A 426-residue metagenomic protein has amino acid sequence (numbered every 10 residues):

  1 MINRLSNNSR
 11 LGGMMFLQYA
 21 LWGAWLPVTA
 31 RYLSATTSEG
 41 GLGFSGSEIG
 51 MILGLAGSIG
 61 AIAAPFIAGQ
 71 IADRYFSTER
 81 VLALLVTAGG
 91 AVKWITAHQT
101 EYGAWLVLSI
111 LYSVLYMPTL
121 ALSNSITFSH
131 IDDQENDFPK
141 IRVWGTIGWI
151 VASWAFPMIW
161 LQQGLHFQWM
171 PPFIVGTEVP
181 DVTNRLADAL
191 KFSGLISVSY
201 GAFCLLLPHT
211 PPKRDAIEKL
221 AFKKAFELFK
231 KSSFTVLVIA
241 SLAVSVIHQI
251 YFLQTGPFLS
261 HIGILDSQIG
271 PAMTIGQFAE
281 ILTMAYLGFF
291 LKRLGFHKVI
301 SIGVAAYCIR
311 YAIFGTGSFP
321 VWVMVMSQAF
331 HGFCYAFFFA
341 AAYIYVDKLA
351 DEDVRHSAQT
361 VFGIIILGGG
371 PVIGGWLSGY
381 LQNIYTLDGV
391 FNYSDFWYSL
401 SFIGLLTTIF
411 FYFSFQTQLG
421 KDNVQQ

Functional and structural regions predicted by a protein language model:
M1-L5, D181, C204-S241, H261: Juxtamembrane intracellular "pre-TM" segments in multi-pass secondary transporters
I2-I59, S233-T274, F339: Helix-loop boundary and gating motifs at the non-cytosolic
R4, T96-A97, I196-P208, F396-Q426: Multi-pass alpha-helical transporter architecture, strongest for 12-TM Major Facilitator/SLC carriers used
S6-N8, I95-S109, G315-S327: Helix-loop junctions at membrane interfaces in 12-TM secondary transporters
I49-Q70, T274-Y286: Central cavity-lining transmembrane alpha-helices of secondary-active solute carriers, predominantly the Major
A63-S77, W160, L282-F296, Q382-N383: Helix-to-loop junctions at the C-terminal end of transmembrane segments in multipass secondary transporters
R80-W94, K298-I313: Structural signature of the two symmetry-related core transmembrane helices
M158-L195, G379-G404: A membrane-interface helix-boundary motif in multi-pass transporters
